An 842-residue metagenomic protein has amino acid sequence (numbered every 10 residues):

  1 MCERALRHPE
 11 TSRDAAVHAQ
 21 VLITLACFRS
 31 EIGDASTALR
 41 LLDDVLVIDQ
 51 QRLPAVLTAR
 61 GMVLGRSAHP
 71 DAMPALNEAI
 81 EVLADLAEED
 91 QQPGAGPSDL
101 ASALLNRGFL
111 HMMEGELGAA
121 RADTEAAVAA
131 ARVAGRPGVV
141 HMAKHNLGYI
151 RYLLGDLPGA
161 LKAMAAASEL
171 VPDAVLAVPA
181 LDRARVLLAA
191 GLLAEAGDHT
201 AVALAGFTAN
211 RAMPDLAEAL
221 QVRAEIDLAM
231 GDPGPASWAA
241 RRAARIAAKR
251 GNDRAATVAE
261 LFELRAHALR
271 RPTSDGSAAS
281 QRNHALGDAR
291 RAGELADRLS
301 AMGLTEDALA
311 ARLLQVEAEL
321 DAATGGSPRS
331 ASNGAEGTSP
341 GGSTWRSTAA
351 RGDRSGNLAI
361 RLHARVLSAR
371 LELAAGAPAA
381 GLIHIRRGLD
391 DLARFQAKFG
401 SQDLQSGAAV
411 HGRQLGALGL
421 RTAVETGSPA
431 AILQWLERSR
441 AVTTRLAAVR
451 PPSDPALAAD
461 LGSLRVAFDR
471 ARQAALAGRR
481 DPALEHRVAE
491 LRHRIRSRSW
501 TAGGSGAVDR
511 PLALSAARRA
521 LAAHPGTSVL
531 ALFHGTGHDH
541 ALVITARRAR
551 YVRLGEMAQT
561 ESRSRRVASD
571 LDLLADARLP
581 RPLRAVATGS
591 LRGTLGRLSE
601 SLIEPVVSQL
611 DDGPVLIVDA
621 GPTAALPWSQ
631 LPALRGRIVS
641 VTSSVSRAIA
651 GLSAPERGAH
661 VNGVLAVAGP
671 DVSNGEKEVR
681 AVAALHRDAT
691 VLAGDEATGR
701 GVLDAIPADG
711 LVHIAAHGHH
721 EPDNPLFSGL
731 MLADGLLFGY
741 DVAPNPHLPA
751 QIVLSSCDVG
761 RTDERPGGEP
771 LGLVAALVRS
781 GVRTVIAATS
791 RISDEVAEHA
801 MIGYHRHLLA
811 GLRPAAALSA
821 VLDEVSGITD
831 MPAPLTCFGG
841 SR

Functional and structural regions predicted by a protein language model:
E3-E10, D43-I48, E78-Q91, E125-R136 (+7 more regions): Amphipathic alpha-helical segments of tetratricopeptide repeats
A16, Q20, A55, M62 (+13 more regions): Residue register of alpha-helical TPR repeats
A16, Q51, S98, G138 (+6 more regions): Residue signature of alpha-solenoid helical repeat architecture, marking inter-repeat boundaries and helix-start
L22, R29, L64, L104 (+10 more regions): Residue at a conserved register position within TPR or TPR-like alpha-solenoid repeats
G33, S67-A68, G115, G155 (+6 more regions): Residue-level detector of the short coil/turn that links helix A to helix B within each tetratricopeptide repeat
A38, A72, A120, A160 (+6 more regions): Single-residue signature of alpha-solenoid repeat helices
S327-A350, A359-H363, A377-R635, H660-L665: Amphipathic alpha-helical protein-protein interaction segments
A516-R578, P582, V586-R842: Catalytic cores of enzymes
